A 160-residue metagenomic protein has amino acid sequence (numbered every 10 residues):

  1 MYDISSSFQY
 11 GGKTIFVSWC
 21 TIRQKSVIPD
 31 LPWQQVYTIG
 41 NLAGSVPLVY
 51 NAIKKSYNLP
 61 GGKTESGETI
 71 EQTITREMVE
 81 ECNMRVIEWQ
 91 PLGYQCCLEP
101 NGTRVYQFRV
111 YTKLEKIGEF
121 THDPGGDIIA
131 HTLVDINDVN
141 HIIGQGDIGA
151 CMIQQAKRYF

Functional and structural regions predicted by a protein language model:
M1-Y37: Acidic, metal-coordinating catalytic segment for phosphate/diphosphate chemistry, firing primarily on the Nudix
D30, E115-E119, Q154-R158: Glycine-aromatic-enriched surface loops/turns that form tight recognition elements
L31-Q35, N41-A43, A52-K54, L59 (+2 more regions): Short connector loops at helix/strand junctions that flank enzyme active sites, especially segments positioning acidic
G40-L42, K113-L114: Residue-level signal for short segments within beta-strands and strand-turn junctions of well-structured beta-sheet
N41-E80: Conserved Nudix-box catalytic region and its N-terminal flanking loop in Nudix hydrolases and closely related
T64-E88, L92-I148: Unchanged
G144-F160: Charged phosphate-binding loop/patch that engages nucleotide di/tri-phosphates or the phosphate backbone of nucleic
